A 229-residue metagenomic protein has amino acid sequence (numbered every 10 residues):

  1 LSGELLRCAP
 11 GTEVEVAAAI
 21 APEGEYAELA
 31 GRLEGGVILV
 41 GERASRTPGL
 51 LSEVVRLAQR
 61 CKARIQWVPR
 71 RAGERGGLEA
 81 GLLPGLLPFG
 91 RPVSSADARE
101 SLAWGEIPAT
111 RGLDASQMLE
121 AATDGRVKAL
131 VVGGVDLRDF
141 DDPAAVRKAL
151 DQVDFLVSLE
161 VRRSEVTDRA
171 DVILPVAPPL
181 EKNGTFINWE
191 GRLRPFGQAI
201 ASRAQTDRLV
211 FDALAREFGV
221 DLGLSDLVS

Functional and structural regions predicted by a protein language model:
L1-S229: Non-catalytic alpha/beta scaffold blocks inside enzyme catalytic domains
